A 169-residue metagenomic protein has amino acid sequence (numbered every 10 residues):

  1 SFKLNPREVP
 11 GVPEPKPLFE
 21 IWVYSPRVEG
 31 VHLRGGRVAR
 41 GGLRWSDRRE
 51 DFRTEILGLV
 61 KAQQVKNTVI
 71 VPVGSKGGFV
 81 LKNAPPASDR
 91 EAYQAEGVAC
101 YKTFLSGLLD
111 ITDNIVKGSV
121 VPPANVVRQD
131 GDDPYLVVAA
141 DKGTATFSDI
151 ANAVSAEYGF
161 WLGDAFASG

Functional and structural regions predicted by a protein language model:
S1-A139, S148-A153, G163-G169: Extended, well-ordered protein cores
K142: Acidic, glycine-rich active-site loops and adjacent beta-strand->loop/helix elements that engage anionic groups
